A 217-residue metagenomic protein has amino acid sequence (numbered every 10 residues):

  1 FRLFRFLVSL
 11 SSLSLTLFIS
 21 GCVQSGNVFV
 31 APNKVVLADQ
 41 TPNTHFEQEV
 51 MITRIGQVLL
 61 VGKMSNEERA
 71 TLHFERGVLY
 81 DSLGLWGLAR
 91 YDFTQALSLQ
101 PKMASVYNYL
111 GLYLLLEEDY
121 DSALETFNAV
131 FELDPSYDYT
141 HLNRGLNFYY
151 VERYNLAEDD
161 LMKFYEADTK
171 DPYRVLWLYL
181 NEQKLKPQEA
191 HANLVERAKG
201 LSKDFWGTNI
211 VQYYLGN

Functional and structural regions predicted by a protein language model:
C22-E75: N-terminal leader/linker segments that initiate helical-solenoid repeat arrays
V61, S65, L99, L133 (+1 more regions): Structural marker of alpha-solenoid helical repeat scaffolds
N66, A70, A104-S105, D138-Y139 (+1 more regions): Helix-start (N-cap) detector for alpha-helical repeat units in TPR-like alpha-solenoids, especially tetratricopeptide
E75, N108-Y109, N143, W177: Canonical tetratricopeptide repeat
V78, L112, L146, Y179-E182: Residue-level recognition of tetratricopeptide repeat
S82, L116-E117, Y150-V151, K184: Register position in tetratricopeptide repeats
